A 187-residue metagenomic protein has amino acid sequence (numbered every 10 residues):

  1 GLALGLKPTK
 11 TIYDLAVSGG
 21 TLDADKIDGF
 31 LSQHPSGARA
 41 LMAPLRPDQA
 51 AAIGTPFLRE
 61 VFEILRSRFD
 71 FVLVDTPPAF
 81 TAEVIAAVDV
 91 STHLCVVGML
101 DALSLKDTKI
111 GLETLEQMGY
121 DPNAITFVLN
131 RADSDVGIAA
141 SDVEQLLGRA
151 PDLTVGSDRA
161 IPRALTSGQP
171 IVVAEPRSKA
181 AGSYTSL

Functional and structural regions predicted by a protein language model:
G1-A40: Phosphate-binding loop that captures ATP/GTP phosphates
L2, A52-S157, P162-R163: Conserved catalytic-core segment of NTP-binding enzymes
P8, G20-D23, G54, S157 (+1 more regions): Residue-level signature of the cytosolic catalytic core of signaling kinases
I12, S167-Y184: C-terminal boundary of histidine-terminating zinc-finger modules
I12-G20, L45-I53, L100-L103: Flexible beta-alpha connector loops of hexameric P-loop NTPases
L41, D75, V155, Y184-L187: Residue-level signature of catalytic and energy-coupling elements of molecular machines, predominantly ATP/GTP-dependent
A139-A140, L147, K179-L187: P-loop NTPase motor core of the ASCE superfamily
